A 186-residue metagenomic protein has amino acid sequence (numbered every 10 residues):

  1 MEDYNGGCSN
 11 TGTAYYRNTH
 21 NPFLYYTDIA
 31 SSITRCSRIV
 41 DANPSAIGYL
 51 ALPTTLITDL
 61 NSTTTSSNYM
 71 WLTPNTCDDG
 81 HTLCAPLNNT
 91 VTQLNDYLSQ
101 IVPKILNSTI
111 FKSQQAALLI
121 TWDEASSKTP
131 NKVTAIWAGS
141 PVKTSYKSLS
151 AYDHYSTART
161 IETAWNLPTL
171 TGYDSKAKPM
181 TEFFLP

Functional and structural regions predicted by a protein language model:
M1-P186: N-terminal pro-sequences and low-complexity stem/linker regions of secreted or lumenal proteins
